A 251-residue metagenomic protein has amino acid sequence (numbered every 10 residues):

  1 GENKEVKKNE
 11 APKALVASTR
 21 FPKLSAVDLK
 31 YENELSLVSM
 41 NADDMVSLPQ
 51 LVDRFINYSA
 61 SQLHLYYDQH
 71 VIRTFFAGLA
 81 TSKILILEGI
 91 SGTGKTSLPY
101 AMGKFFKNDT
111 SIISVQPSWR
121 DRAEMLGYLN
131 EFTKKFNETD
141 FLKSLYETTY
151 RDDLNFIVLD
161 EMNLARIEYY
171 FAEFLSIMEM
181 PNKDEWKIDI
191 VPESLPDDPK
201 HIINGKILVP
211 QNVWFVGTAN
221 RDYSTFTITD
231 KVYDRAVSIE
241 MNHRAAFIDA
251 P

Functional and structural regions predicted by a protein language model:
K4-P251: AAA+ P-loop NTPase catalytic core and its hallmark functional loops
